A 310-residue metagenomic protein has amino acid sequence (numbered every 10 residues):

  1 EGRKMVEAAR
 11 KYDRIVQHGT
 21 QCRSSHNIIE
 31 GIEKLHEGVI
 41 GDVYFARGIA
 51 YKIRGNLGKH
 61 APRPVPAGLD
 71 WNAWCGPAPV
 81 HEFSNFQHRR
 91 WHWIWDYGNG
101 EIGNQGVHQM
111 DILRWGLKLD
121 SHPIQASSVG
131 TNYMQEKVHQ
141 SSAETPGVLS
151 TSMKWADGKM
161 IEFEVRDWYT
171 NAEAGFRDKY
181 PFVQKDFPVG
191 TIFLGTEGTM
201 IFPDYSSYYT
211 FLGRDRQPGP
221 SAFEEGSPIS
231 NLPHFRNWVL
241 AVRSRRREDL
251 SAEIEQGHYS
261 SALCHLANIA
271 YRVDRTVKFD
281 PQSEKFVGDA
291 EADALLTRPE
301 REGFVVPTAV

Functional and structural regions predicted by a protein language model:
E1-R14: Rossmann-fold NAD(P)-binding glycine/threonine-rich loop
A8, I29-K34: Active-site Tyr-X1-5-Lys
K11-V16, R246-D249: Short, surface-exposed connector motifs at secondary-structure boundaries
V16-H18, F202: Hydrophobic residues in well-ordered beta-strands that form the structural core
Q21: Active-site beta-loop-alpha junctions enriched in small/polar residues
E30, G41-D42, R47, Y51-G100 (+1 more regions): Contiguous beta-strand/loop segments that form the cofactor/metal-binding neighborhood of enzyme cores
